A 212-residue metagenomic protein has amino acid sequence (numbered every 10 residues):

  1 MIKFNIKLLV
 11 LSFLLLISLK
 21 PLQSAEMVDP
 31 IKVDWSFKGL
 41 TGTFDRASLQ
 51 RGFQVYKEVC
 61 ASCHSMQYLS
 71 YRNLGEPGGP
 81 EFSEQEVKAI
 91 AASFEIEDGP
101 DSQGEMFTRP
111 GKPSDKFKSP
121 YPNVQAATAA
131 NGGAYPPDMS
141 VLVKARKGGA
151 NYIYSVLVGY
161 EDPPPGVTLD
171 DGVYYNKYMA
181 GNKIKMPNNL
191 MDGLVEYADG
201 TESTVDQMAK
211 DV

Functional and structural regions predicted by a protein language model:
I2-T43: Post-cleavage N-terminal segment of exported redox proteins
D29-Q54, S65-G79, S83-E84, G200 (+1 more regions): Electrostatic cytochrome c docking/interface patches
P30-L40, D115-P122, A129, D192-Y197: Short, contiguous pre-domain boundary segments
Q50, Q54, E58-A61, P137 (+3 more regions): Solvent-exposed, polar/charged alpha-helical surfaces in well-ordered, non-transmembrane soluble domains, broadly
Q54-S65, K118-V124, Y135-K144: C-type cytochrome heme c attachment motif
G75-A130: Structured domain cores in non-transmembrane regions
A134-D171: Acidic, glycine-rich loop-and-strand cores that form catalytic or ligand-binding grooves in diverse globular domains
Y178-A180, I184-V212: Extended, hydrophilic extramembrane loops/domains of integral membrane proteins
